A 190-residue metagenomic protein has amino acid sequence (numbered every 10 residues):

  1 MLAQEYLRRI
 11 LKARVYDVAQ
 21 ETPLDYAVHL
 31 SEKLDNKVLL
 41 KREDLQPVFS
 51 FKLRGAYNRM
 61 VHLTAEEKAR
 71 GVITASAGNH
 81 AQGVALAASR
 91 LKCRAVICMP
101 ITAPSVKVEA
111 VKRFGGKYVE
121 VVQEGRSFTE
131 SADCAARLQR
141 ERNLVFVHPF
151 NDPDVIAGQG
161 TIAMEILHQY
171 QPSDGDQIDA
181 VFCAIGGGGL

Functional and structural regions predicted by a protein language model:
M1-L190: PLP-dependent amino-acid enzyme catalytic core
